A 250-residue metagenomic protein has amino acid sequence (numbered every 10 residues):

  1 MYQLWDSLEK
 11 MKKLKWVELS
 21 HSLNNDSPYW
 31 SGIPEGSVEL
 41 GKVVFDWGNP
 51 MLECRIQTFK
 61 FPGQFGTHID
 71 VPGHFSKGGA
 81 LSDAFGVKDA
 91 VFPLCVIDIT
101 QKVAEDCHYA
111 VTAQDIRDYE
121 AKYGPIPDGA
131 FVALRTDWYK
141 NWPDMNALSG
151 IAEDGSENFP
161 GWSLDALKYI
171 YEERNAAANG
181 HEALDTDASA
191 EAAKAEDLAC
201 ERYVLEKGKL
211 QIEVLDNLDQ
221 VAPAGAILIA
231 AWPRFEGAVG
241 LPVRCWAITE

Functional and structural regions predicted by a protein language model:
M1-E250: Active-/binding-site microenvironments in catalytic and ligand-binding cores
